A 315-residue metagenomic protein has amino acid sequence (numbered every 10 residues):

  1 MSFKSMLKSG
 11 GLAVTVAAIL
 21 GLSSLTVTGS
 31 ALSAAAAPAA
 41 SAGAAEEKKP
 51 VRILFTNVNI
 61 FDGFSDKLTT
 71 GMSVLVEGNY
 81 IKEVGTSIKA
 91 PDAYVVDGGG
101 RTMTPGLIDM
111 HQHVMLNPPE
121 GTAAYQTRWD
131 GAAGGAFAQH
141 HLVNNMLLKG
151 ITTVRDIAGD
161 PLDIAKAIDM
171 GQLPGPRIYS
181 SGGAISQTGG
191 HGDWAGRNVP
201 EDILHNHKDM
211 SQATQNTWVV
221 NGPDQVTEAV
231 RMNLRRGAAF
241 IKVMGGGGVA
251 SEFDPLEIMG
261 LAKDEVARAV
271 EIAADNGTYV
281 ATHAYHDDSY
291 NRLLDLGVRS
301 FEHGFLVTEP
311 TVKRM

Functional and structural regions predicted by a protein language model:
G11-A31: Bacterial N-terminal signal peptides
S24-A44: Signal peptide processing junction and immediate N-terminal pro/mature segment of secreted/exported proteins
A39, V51, I60, F64-T104: Histidine-rich, glycine-flanked metal-binding segment
D62, S181, T188-G189, M244-M315: Active-site core of metal-dependent hydrolases
R101-M170, H191-G196, D264, L296: Metal-associated gating/positioning segment near the N- to mid-region
A124-F137, H207-E228, Y279-A281: Active-site mouth loops of central-metabolism enzymes
G135-N145, N221-N233, Y285-S289: Short, acidic/polar
A138-I164, G175-A184, A238-S251, Y279 (+1 more regions): Divalent metal-dependent hydrolysis catalytic cores, especially in the metallo-beta-lactamase
